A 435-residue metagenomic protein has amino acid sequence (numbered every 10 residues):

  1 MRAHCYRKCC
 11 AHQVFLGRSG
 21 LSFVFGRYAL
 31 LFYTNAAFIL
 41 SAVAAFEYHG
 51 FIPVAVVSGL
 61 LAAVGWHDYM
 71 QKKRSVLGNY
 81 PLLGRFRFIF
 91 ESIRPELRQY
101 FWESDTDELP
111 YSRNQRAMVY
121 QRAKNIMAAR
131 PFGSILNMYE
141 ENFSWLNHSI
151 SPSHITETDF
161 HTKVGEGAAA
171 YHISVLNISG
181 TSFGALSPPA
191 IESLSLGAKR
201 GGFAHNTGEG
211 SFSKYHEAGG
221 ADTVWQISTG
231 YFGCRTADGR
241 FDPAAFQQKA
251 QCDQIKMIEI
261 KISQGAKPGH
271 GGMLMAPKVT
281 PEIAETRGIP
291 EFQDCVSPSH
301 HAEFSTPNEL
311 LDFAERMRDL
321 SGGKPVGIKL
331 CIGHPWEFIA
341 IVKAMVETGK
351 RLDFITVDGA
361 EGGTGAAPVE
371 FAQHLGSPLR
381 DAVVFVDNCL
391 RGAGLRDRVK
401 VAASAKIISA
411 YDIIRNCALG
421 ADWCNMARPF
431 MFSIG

Functional and structural regions predicted by a protein language model:
M1, Y6: Cys/His-coordinated zinc-finger cores
C10, V14-A204, G210-G220, W225-A237 (+2 more regions): Conserved, well-structured core domains of diverse proteins
A169-N177, Q264-A266, M273-M275, E285-P298 (+2 more regions): N-terminal small/glycine-rich loop or linker at the start of catalytic domains across soluble metabolic enzymes
A185, Y231-G233, G265-P268, I289-S297 (+2 more regions): Conserved radical SAM core fold
P188, E192, G201, H205 (+4 more regions): Internal alpha/beta core interface subdomains
A250-M275, P335-V357: Carboxylate/His-rich catalytic cores and anion/metal-binding grooves
M257-S263, P281-E291, D353-A360, M426-A427: Non-cysteine beta-strand/loop elements that form the S-adenosyl-L-methionine
V296-G435: Glycine-rich phosphate/ribose-binding loops and adjacent secondary-structure elements that form binding surfaces
